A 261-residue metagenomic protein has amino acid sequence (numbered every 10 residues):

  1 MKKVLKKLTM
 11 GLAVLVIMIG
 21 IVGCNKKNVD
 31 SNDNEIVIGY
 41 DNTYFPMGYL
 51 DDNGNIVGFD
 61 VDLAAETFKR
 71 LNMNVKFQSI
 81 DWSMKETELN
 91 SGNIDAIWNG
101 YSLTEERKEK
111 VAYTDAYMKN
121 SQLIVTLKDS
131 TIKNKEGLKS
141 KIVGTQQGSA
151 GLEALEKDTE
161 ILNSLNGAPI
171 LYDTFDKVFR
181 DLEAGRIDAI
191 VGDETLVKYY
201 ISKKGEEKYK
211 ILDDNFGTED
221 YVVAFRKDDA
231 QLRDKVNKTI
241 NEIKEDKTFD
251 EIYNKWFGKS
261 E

Functional and structural regions predicted by a protein language model:
I19-G23: C-terminal motif of bacterial Sec signal peptides marking the signal peptidase cleavage site
N32-G100, L171, D246: Extracytoplasmic small-molecule ligand-binding "clamshell" domains of the periplasmic binding protein/Venus flytrap
I36-Y40, E136-L152: Short loop->beta-strand "edge-of-pocket" segments that line small-molecule binding or catalytic clefts across diverse
N42, K119-T126, E194, K198-N241 (+1 more regions): Periplasmic-binding protein-like
L50, A64-M73, G151-Y172, I201-E206 (+1 more regions): Ligand-binding cleft/hinge of the Venus flytrap
A65, N74-G137, N215: Acidic, polar ligand-binding/catalytic clefts
M73-N74, N90-N99, K141-I142, T174 (+2 more regions): Alpha-to-beta junction loops
Y101-E109, A154-K157, D181-A184, D188-T218: A ligand-binding cleft/hinge motif common to bilobed small-molecule-binding domains
